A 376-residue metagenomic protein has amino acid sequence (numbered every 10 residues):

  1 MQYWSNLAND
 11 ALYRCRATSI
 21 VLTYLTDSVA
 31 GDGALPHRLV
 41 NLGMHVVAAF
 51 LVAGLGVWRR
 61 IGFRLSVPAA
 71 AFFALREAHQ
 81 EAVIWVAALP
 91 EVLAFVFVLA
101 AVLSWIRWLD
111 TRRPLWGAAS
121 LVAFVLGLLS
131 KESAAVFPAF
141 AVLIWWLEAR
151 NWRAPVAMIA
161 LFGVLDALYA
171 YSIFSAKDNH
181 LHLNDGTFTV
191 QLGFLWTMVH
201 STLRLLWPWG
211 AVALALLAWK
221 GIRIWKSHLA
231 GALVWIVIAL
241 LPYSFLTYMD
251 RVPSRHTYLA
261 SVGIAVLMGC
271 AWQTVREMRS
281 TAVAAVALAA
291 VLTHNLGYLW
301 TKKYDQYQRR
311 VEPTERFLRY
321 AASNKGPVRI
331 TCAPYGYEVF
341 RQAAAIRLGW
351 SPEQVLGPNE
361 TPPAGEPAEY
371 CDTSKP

Functional and structural regions predicted by a protein language model:
M1-P376: Polytopic membrane enzymes that build or remodel cell-surface glycoconjugates and lipids
